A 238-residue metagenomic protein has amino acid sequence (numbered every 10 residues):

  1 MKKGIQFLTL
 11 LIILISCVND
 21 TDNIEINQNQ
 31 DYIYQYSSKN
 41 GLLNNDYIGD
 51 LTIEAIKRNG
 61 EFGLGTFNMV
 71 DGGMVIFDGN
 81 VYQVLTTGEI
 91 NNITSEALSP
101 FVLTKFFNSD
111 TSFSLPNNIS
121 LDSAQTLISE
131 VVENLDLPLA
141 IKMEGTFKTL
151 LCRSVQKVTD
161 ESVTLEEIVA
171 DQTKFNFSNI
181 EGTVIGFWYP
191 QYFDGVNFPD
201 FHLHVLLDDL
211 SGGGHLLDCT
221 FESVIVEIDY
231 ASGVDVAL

Functional and structural regions predicted by a protein language model:
K2-L10: Sec-dependent signal peptide recognition, specifically the positively charged N-region followed immediately by
L14-S16: C-terminal motif of bacterial Sec signal peptides marking the signal peptidase cleavage site
V18-D20: Bacterial signal peptide processing site
K39-V102: N-terminal low-complexity or amphipathic/hydrophobic leaders
V84-V131: A glycine-rich, hydrophobic loop/mini-helix early in the fold
S123-G186, D194-V196: Long, positively charged binding patches that form subdomain-scale interaction surfaces for polyanionic ligands
F198-L206: Histidine-centered divalent-metal-coordination microenvironment in nucleic-acid enzymes
L207-L238: A hydrophobic, small-residue-rich beta->alpha segment in the mid-to-C-terminal subdomain of diverse proteins
